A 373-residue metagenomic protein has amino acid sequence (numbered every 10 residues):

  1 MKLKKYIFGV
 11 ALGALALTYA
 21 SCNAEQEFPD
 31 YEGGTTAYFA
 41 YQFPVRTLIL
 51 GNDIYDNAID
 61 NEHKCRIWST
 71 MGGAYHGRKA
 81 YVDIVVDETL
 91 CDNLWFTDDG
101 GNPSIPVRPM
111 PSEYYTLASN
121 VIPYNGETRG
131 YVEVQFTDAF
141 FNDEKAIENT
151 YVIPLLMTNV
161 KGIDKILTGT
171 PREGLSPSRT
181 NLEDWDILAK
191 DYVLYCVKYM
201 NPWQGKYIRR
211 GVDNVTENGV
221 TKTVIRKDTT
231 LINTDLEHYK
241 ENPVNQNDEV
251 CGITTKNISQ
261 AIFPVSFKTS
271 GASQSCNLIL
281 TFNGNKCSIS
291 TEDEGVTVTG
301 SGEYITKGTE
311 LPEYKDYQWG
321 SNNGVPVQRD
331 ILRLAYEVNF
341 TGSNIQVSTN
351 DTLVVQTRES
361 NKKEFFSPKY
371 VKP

Functional and structural regions predicted by a protein language model:
M1-G9: Bacterial N-terminal signal peptides that target proteins for export
L17-S21: C-terminal motif of bacterial Sec signal peptides marking the signal peptidase cleavage site
C22-V121, Y131, Q135-P154, T158-P373: Intrinsically disordered, low-complexity regulatory regions in eukaryotic proteins
P123-G126: Short, contiguous acidic and Ser/Thr-rich linear segments
